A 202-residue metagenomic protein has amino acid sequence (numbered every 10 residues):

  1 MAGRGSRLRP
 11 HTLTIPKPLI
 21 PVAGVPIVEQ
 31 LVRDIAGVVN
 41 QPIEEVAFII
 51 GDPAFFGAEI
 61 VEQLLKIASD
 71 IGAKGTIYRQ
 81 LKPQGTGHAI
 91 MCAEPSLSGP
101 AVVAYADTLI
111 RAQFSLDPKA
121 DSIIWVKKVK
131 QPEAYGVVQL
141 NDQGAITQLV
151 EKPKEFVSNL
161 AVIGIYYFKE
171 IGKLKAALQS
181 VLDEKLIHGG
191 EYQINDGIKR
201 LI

Functional and structural regions predicted by a protein language model:
M1-G3: Short, hydrophobic/glycine-enriched beta-strand segments
G5-P10, E133: Short N-terminal binding/cap micro-motifs at the start of the first secondary-structure element
R7, L13, I20-P21, V25-V103 (+1 more regions): Conserved N-terminal catalytic core of the sugar/cofactor nucleotidyltransferase
P21, Q139, Y167-K169: Short, well-ordered beta-strand micro-motif
A106-L109: The conserved acidic donor/metal-binding loop of glycosyltransferases
R111-A134: Conserved donor-nucleotide/metal-binding helix-loop-beta segment in metal-dependent transferases, i.e., the alpha-helix
Q139-A145: Short acidic-glycine loop/turn motifs at beta-strand connectors
A145-I202: Catalytic-core segments of class I nucleotidyltransferases/pyrophosphorylases that form NMP-activated intermediates
